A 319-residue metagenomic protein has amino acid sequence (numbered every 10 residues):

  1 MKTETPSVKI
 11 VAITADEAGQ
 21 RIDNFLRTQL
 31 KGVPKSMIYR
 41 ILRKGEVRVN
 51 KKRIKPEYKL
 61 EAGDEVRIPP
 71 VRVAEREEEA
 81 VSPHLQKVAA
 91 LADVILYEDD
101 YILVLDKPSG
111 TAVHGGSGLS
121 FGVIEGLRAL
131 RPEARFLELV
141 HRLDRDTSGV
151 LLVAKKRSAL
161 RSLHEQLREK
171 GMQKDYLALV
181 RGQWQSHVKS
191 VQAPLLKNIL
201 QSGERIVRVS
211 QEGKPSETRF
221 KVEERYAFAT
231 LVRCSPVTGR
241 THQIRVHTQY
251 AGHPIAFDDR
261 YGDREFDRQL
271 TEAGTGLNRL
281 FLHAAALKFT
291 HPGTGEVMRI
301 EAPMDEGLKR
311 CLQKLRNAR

Functional and structural regions predicted by a protein language model:
M1-R319: RNA pseudouridine synthases
